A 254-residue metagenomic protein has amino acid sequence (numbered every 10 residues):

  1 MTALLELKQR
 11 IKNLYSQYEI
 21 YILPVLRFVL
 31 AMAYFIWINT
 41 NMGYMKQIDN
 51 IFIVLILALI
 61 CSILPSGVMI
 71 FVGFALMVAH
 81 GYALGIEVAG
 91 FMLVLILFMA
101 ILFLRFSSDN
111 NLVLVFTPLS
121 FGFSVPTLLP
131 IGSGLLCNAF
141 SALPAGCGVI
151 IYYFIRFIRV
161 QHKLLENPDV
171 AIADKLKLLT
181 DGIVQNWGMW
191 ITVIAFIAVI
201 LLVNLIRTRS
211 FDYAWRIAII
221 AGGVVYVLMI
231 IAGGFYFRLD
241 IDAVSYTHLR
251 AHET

Functional and structural regions predicted by a protein language model:
M1-S16: Short, Lys/Arg-rich, polar N-terminal cytosolic tail immediately upstream of the first transmembrane signal-anchor
K12, S16, I20, K46 (+5 more regions): Membrane-helix interfacial "entry" motifs
I20-F74, H80-G81, G90: Hydrophobic transmembrane alpha-helices
K46-I48, L84-V94, M189-I194: Structural signature of hydrophobic alpha-helical transmembrane segments
C61-F71, L102-N111, L136-A142, R207-I217: Membrane-helix interface "capping/anchor" motifs
F74-P144: Membrane-interface helix-loop-helix junctions at boundaries between adjacent transmembrane segments
F121, P130-L239: Generic multipass alpha-helical transmembrane bundles of integral membrane proteins
T247-T254: Conserved small/polar residues in nucleotide/adenosyl-binding loops
